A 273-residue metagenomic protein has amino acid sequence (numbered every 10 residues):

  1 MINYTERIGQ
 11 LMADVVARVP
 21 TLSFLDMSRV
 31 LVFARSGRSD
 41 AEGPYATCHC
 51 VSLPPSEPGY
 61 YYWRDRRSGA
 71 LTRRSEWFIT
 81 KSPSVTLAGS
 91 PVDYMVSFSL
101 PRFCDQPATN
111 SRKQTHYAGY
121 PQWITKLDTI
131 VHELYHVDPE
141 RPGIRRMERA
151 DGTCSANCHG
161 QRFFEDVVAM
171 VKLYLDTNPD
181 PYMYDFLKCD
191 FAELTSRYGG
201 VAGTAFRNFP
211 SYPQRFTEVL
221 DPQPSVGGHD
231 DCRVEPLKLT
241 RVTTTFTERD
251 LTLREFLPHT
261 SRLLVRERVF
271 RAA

Functional and structural regions predicted by a protein language model:
I2-S97, D105-Q106, E140-A273: Metalloprotease/metallohydrolase-associated module, dominated by Zn2+-dependent proteases
L100-T129: Short pre-active-site segment immediately N-terminal to the catalytic Zn-binding motif
T125-E140: Active-site recognition of the HExxH zinc-binding catalytic motif
